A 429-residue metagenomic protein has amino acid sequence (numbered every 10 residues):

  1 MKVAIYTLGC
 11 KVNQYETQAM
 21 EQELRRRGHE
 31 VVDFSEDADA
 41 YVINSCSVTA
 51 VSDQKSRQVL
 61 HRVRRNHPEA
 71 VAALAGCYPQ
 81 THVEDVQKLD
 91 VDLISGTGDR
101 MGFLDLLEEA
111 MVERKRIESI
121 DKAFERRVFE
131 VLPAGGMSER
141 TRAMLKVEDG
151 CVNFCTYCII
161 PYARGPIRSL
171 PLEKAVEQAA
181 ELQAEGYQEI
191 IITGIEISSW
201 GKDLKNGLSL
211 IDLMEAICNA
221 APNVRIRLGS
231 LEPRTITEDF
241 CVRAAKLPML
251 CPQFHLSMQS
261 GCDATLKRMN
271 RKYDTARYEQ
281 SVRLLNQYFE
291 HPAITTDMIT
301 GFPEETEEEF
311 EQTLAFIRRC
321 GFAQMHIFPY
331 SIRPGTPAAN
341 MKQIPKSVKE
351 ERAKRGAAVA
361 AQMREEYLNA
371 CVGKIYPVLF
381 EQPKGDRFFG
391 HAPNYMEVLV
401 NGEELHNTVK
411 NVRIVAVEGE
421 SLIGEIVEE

Functional and structural regions predicted by a protein language model:
M1-W200, D239, L250, F254 (+6 more regions): Proteins enriched for Cys/Gly/acidic motifs involved in redox and nucleic-acid/cofactor modification
T7, S230, M258-S260, F380 (+1 more regions): Flexible glycine-/small-residue-rich
S47-V48, R164-G165, L204-G207, K267-Y273 (+1 more regions): Short glycine-enriched, charge-decorated loop/helix-capping segments at active-site entrances that position
A72-A73, T81, A184-E307, R318: Conserved SAM/AdoMet-binding glycine-rich loop
M101, N153, G165, S198 (+5 more regions): Glycine-centered loop/turn positions within well-structured domains that cap or flank conserved ligand/cofactor-binding
S138-T141, C151-V152, L250, S260 (+5 more regions): Short flexible coil/turn linkers enriched for glycine and charged/polar residues that connect secondary-structure
A175, I192, L228, L256 (+6 more regions): Conserved, mostly hydrophobic/aromatic
N340-E429: Terminal RNA-binding accessory module
